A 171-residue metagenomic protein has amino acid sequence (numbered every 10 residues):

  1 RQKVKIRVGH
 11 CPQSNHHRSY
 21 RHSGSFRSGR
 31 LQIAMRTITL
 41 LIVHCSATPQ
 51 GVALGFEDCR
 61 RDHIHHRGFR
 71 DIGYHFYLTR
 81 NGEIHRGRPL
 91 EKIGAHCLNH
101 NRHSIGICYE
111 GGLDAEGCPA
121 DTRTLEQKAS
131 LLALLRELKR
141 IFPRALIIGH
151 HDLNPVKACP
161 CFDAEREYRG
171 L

Functional and structural regions predicted by a protein language model:
K3-I6: Polybasic, lysine-rich low-complexity intrinsically disordered segments
H22, F26-S46, Q50, R80-I84 (+3 more regions): Basic/polar, cationic surfaces and motifs that engage anionic cell-wall and phosphate/carboxylate ligands
G55-H63: Short Gly/aromatic-enriched secondary-structure transition segments
K92-I93: A short acidic/small-residue loop/turn micro-motif
